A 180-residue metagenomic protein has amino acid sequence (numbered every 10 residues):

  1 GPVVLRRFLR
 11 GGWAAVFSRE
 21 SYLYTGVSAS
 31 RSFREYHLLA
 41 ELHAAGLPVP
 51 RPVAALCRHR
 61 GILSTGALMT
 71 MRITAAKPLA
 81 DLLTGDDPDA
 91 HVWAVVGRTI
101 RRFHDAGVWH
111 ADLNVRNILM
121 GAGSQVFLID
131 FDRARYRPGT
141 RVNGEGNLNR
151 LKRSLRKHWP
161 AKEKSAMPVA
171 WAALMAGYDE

Functional and structural regions predicted by a protein language model:
G1, G121-G123: Short acidic-glycine loop/turn motifs at beta-strand connectors
G1-K77, R98-A106: Conserved ATP-binding subdomain of kinase catalytic cores across diverse folds
R72, M120-G121: Conserved hydrophobic "DFG−1" position in protein kinase catalytic cores
P78-D87: AlphaC helix of the protein kinase catalytic domain
A90-G97: Conserved short alpha-helix within the protein kinase catalytic core
G107, D112, D130: Conserved catalytic-loop position in the HRD/HxD motif
L113-M120: Hydrophobic residue at the +6 position relative to the catalytic HRD Asp in the kinase catalytic loop
F127-E180: C-lobe/activation-segment region of protein kinase-like
